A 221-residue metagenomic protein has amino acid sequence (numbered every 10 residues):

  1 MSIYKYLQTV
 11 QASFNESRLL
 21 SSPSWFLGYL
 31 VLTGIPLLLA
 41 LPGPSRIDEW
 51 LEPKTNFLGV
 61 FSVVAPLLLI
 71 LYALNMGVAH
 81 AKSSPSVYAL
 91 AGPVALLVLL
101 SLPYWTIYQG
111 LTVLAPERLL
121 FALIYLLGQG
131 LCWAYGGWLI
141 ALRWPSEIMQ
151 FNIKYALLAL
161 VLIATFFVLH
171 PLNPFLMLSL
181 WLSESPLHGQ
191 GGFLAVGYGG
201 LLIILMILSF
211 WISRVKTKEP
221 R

Functional and structural regions predicted by a protein language model:
S2-Q11, A40-S45, A73-H80, G136-R143 (+1 more regions): Junction motif at the cytosolic side of a transmembrane helix
Y6-R18, W50-L99: Helix-loop-helix units of permease transmembrane domains in multi-pass membrane transporters, especially ABC
S17-F26, L32-A40: Aromatic-residue-lined binding/catalytic grooves and analogous aromatic/hydrophobic interfacial grooves in multimeric
S22-G28, E52-L68, G92-P93, R118-L131 (+2 more regions): Alpha-helical transmembrane segments of polytopic membrane proteins
V31-I35, L99-L100, I153-P171: Hydrophobic alpha-helical membrane-insertion segments
L38-W50, P103-P116, F167-H170, L182-P186: Juxtamembrane "helix-exit" motif on the non-cytosolic side of transmembrane helices
E49, L160-T217: Terminal transmembrane helical anchor/hairpin motif
V94-L142, S146: Secretory targeting signals
